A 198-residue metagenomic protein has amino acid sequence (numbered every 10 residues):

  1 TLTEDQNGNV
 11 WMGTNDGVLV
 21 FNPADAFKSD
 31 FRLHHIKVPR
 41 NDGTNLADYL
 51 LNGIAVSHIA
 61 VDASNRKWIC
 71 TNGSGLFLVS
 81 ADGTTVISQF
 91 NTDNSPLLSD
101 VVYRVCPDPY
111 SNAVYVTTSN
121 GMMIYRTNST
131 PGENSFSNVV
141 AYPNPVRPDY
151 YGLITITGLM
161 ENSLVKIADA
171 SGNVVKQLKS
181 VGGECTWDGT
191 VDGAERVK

Functional and structural regions predicted by a protein language model:
T1-V139, L164-V165, V174: Carboxylate-rich, polar loop motifs that coordinate divalent cations or form catalytic acidic clusters
I54, M160-N162, G182-G183: Short, small/polar residue-rich loop motifs at catalytic or cofactor-binding pockets
D93-N94, V101, P143-P145, S171 (+2 more regions): Short, well-ordered turn and helix-capping elements at secondary-structure junctions
S99, G158, S180: Conserved strand-loop elements at the edges of beta-sheets that form or border functional pockets
S111-A113, L153, R196-K198: Short, conserved beta-strand segments of beta-strand-rich sandwich/propeller modules, principally
P131-E161, I167-N173, G193: Surface-exposed, proline-anchored Ser/Thr-rich loop/turn motifs
K176-L178: Short beta-strand in the C-terminal region of the ABC ATPase nucleotide-binding domain
S180-K198: Short, surface-exposed loop/turn motifs with a glycine/proline- and acidic-biased composition
